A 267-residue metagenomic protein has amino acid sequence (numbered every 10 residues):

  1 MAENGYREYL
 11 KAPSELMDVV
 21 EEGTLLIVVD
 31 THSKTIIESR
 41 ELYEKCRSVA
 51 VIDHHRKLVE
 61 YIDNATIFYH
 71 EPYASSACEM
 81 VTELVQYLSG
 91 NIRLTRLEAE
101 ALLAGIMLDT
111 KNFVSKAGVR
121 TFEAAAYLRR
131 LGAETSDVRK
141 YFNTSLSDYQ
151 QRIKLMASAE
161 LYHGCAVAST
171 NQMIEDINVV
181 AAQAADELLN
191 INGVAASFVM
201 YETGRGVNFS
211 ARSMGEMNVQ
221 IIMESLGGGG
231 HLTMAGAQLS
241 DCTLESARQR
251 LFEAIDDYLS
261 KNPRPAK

Functional and structural regions predicted by a protein language model:
M1-E41: N-terminal small/polar loop signature for handling phosphorylated ligands or for N-terminal nucleophile
M1-Y6, M17, E22-G23, G90 (+2 more regions): Hydrophobic helix-and-loop "lid/oligomerization" segment in the mid-to-C-terminal part of catalytic domains
N4-G5, E44-K45, I62-A65, L226: Short, structured coil segments at secondary-structure junctions
G23-T24, C46-S48, D63-T66, V194: Short, well-ordered alpha-helix to beta-strand connector turns
I27, S48-I52, I67-H70, A166-A168 (+1 more regions): Hydrophobic/aromatic beta-strand patches that form the interior of the parallel beta-sheet core in alpha/beta enzyme
T31-K34, H55-K57, Q172-M173: Short glycine-rich anion-binding loops that position phosphate/pyrophosphate groups of nucleotides and phosphorylated
T35-A50, H54: Internal, well-ordered alpha/beta segment that forms a basic, Gly-enriched binding/recognition surface
H54-A124: Short alpha-helices
